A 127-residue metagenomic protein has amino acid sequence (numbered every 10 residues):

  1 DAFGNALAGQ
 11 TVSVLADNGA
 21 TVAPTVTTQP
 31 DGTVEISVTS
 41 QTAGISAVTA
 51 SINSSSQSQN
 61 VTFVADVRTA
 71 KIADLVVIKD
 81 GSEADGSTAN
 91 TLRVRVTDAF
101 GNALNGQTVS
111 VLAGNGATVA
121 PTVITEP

Functional and structural regions predicted by a protein language model:
D1-P127: The feature marks long extracellular or luminal low-complexity segments
